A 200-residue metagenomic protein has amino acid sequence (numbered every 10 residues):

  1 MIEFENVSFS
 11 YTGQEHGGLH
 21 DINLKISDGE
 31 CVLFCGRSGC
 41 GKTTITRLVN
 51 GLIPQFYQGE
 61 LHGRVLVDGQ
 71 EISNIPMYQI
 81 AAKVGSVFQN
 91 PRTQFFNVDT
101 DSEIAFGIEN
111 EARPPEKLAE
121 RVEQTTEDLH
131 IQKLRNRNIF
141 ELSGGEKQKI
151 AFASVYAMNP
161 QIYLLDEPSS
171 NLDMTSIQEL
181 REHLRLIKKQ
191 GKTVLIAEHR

Functional and structural regions predicted by a protein language model:
M1-F4, F9-D21, I53-Q58, P76: A short, flexible loop at the N-terminus of ABC-type nucleotide-binding domains that lies
Q58-Q70: Conserved ABC transporter NBD signature motif
E116-L134: Conserved ABC ATPase "signature" region
N138-L142, E146: Conserved ABC ATPase signature
F152-A153: Hydrophobic anchor residue at the start of the ABC signature
Y163-D166: Catalytic Walker B motif of ABC-type/P-loop ATPase nucleotide-binding domains
E198-H199: H-loop/switch region of ABC-family ATPase nucleotide-binding domains
